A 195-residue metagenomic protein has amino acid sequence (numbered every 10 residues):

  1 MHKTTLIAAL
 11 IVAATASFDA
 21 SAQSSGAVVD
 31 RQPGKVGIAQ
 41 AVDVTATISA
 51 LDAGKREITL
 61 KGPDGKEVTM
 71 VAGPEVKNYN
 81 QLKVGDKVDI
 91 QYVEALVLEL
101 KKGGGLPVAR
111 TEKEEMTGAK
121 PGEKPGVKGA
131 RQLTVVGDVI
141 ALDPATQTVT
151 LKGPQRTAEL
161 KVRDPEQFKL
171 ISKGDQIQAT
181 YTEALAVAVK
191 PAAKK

Functional and structural regions predicted by a protein language model:
H2-I7, A14-P63, E67, V71 (+1 more regions): Short, flexible, surface-exposed loop segments at domain boundaries
